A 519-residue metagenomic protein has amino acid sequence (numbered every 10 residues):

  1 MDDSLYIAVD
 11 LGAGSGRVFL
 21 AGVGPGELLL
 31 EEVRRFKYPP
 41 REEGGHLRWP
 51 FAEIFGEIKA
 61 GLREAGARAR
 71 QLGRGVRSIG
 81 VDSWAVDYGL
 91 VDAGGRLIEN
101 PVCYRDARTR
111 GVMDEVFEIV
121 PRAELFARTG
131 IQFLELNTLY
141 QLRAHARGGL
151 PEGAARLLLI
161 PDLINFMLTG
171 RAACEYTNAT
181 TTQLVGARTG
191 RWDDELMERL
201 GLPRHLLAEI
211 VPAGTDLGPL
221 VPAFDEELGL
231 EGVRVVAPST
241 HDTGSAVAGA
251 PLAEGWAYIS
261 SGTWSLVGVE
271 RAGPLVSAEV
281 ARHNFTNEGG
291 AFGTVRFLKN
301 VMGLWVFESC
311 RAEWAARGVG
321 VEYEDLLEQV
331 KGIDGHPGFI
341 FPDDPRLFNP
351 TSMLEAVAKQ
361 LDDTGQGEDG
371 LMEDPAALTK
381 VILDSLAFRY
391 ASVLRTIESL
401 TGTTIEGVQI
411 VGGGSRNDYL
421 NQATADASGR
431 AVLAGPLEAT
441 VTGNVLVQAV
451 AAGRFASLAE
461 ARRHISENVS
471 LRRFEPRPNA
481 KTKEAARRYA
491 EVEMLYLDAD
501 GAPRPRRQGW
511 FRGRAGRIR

Functional and structural regions predicted by a protein language model:
M1-E99, G153, D225-V236, S428-R430 (+2 more regions): N-terminal glycine/serine-rich phosphate-binding loop of ATP-dependent small-molecule kinases, especially carbohydrate
I7-A8, L20, F117-T129, Y140-L159 (+7 more regions): Active-site core segments that coordinate phosphate-bearing ligands/cofactors across diverse enzyme families
R35-F36, V102-T109, T180, T263-S265 (+1 more regions): Short, acidic/turn-prone active-site loops that include or flank metal/cofactor- and phosphate-binding residues
E57, G61-A69, V381, S385 (+2 more regions): Stable alpha-helical structural segments in soluble proteins, enriched in small hydrophobic residues
A69-Y104, T129-L136, N165-G186, E209-P212: Short beta-strand-loop/turn "lid" adjacent to the catalytic site in phosphate-handling enzymes
G73-S83, R156, E209, L400-G412: Short glycine-rich phosphate-binding loop at a beta-alpha junction
D82-A85, A213-G214, S261-W264, G407-S415: Glycine-rich beta-strand-to-loop/alpha-helix junction loops that act as flexible
